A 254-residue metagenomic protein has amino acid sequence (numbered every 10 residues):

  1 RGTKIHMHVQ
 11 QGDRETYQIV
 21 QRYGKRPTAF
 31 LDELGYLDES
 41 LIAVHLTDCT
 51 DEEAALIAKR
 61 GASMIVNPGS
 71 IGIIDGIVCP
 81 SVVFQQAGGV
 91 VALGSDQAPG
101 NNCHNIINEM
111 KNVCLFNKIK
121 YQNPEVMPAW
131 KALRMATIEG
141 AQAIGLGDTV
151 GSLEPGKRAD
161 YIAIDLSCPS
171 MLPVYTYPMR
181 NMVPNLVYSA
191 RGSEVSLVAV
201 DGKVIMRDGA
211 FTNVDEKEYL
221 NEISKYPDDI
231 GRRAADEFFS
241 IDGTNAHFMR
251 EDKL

Functional and structural regions predicted by a protein language model:
R1-S63, D75-V91, K111, D148: Histidine/acidic residue-rich metal-binding segments in metalloenzymes
Q11, P68-G72, D96-P99: Short, acidic/turn-prone active-site loops that include or flank metal/cofactor- and phosphate-binding residues
E33-S40, V82-S170: His/Asp/Glu-enriched, well-ordered alpha-helical/loop segment that forms or immediately abuts the divalent-metal
L37, A58-K59, Q85-Q86, E154-K157 (+2 more regions): A structural signal for short secondary-structure junctions
I74-V78, N102-H104, P173-V174: Short, charged, surface-exposed secondary-structure boundary motifs
K131, M135, E139, E218 (+1 more regions): A non-catalytic, amphipathic alpha-helix used as a structural packing/dimerization or gating element in enzyme scaffolds
R158-N213, L220: C-terminal cap of metal-dependent C-N hydrolases
T212-N221, K225, R232, F238 (+1 more regions): C-terminal regulatory/interaction regions
